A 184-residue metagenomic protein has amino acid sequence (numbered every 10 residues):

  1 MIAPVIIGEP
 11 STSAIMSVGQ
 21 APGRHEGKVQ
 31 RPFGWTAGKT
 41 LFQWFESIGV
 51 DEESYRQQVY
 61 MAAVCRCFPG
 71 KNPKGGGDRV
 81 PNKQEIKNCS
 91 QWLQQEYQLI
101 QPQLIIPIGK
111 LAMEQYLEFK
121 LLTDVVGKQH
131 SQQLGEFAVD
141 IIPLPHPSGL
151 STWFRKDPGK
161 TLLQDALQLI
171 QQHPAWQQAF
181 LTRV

Functional and structural regions predicted by a protein language model:
M1-Q129, L134-V184: A polyanion-binding, active-site-adjacent surface
